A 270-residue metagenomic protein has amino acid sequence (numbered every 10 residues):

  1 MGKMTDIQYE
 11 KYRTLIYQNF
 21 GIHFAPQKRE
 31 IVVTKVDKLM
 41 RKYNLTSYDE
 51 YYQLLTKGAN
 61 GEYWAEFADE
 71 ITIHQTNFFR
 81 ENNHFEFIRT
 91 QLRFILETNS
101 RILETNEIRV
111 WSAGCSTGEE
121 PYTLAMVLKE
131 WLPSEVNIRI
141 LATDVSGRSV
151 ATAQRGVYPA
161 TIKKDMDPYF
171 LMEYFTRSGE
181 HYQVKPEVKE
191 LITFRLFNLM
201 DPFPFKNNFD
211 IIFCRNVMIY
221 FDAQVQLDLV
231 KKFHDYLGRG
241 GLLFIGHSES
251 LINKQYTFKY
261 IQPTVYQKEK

Functional and structural regions predicted by a protein language model:
M1-I108, G246: Conserved AdoMet
R89, A125-K129, H234: A structural alpha-helix within SAM-dependent methyltransferase catalytic domains
L96-I162, M166-F170: Conserved SAM/SAH cofactor-binding pocket of Class I
V136-F213, V217-V225, S250-I252, K270: Extended basic-aromatic, gly/pro-enriched interface segments that bind polyanionic ligands
L227-R239: A short glycine-rich, Lys/Arg-flanked "PGG" loop and its adjoining helix->strand segment in the class I
V230-K231, G246-S248: Conserved Class I SAM-dependent methyltransferase catalytic core
R239-H247: Conserved beta-strand signature within the Rossmann-like core of class I S-adenosyl-L-methionine
I261-V265: Short hydrophobic/aromatic beta-strand or adjacent loop that forms the aromatic wall/cage of a ligand/substrate-binding
